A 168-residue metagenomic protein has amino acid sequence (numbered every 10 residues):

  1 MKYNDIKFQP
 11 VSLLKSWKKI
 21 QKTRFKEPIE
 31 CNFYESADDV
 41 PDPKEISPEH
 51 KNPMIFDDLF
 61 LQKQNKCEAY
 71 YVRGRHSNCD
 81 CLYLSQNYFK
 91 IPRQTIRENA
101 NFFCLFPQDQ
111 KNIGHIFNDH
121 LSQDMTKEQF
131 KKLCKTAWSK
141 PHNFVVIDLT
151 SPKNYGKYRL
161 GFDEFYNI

Functional and structural regions predicted by a protein language model:
M1-K132: Conserved P-loop NTPase motor cores
F102, Q108-I168: P-loop NTPase motor core of the ASCE superfamily
